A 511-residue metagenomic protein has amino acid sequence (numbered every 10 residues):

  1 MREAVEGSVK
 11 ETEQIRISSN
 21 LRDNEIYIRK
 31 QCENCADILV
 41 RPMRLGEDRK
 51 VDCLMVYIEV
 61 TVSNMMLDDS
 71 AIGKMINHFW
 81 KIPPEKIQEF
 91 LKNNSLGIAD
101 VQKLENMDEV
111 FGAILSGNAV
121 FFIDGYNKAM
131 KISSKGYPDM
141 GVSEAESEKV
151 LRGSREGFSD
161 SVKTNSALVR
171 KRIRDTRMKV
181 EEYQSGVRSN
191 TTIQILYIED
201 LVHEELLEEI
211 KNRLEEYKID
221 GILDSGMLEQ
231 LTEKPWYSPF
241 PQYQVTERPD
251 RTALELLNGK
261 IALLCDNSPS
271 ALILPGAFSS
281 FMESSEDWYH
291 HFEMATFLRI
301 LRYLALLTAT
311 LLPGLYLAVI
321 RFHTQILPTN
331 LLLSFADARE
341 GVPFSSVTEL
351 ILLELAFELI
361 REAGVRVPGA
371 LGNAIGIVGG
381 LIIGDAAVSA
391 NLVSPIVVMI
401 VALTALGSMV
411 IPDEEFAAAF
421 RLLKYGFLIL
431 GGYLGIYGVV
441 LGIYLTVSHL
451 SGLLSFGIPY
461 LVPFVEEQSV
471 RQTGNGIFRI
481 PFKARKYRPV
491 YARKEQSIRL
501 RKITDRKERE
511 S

Functional and structural regions predicted by a protein language model:
M1-L311, T329, L450-S511: Membrane-embedded alpha-helical signal segments
L315-A318, Q325-S511: Generic detector of multi-pass transmembrane helix bundles and their immediately adjacent loops in polytopic membrane
